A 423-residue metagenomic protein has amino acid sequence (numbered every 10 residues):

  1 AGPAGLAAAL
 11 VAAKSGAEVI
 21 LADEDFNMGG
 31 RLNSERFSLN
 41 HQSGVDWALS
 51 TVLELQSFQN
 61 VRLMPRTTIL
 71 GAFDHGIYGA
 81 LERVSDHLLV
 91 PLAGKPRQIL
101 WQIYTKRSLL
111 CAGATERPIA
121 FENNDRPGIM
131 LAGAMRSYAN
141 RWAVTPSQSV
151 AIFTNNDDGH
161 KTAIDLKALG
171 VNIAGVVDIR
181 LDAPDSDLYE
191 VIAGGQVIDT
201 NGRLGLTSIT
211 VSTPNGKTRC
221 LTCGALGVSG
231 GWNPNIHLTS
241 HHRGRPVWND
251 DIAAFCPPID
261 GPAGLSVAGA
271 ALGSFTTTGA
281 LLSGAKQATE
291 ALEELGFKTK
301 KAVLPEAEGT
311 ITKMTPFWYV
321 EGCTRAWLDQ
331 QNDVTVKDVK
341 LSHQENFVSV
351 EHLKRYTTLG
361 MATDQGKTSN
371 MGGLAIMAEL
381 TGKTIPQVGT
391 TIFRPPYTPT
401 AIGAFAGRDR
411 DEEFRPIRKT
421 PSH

Functional and structural regions predicted by a protein language model:
A1-H423: Residues forming the flavin
